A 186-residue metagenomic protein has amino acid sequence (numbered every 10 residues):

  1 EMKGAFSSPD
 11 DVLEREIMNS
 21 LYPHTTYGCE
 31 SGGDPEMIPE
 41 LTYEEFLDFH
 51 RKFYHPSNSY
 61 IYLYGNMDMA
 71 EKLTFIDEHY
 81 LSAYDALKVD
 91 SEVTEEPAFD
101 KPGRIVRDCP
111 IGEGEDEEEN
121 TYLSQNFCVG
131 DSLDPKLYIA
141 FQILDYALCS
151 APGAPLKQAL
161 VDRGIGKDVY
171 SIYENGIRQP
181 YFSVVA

Functional and structural regions predicted by a protein language model:
E1-F99, E115-D134, A140, Y146 (+1 more regions): Charge-rich, well-structured scaffold segments of protease-associated domains
P102-E113: Short, low-order "capping/linker" segments at domain edges
